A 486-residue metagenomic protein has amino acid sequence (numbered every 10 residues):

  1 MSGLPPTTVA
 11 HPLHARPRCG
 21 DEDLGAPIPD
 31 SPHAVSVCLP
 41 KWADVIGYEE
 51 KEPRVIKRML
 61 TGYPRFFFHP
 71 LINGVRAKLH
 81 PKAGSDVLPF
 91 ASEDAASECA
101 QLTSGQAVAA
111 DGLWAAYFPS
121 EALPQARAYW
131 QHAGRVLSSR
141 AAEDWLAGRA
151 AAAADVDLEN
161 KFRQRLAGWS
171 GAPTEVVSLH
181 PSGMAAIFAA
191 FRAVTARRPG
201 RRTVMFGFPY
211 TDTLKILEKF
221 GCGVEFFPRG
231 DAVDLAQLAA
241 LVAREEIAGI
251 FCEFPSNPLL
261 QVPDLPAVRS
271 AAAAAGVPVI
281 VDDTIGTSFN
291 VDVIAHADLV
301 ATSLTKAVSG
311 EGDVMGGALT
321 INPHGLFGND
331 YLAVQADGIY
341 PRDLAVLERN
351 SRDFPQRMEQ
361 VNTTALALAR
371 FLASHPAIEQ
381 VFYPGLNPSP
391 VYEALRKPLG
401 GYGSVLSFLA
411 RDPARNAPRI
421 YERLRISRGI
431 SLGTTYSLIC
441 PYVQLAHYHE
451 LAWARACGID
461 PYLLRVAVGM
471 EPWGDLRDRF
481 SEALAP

Functional and structural regions predicted by a protein language model:
S2-A185, A193, F206-K219: Conserved N-terminal alpha-helix of the aminotransferase class I/II PLP-enzyme fold
G25, P29-P32, P40-A43, E49 (+2 more regions): Active-site C-terminal subdomain of aminotransferase-like
S85-F90, A116, L319, G403-L409 (+1 more regions): Short cationic amphipathic helices and targeting signals
W169, V176-A373, F382: Conserved PLP-enzyme active-site core in the AAT-like
R192-T195, Y392-L399, A452-G458: Short, flexible, solvent-exposed loop/turn segments with mixed acidic/basic and small polar residues
G207, D283, Y383-G385, F408-A410 (+1 more regions): Active-site proximal loops enriched in glycine and acidic residues that flank catalytic Cys/His/Asp and coordinate
L235, P413-R419, W473-D478: Short, conserved charged micro-motifs
L424-P486: C-terminal active-site/capping subdomain that shapes the small-molecule cofactor and substrate pocket of enzyme
